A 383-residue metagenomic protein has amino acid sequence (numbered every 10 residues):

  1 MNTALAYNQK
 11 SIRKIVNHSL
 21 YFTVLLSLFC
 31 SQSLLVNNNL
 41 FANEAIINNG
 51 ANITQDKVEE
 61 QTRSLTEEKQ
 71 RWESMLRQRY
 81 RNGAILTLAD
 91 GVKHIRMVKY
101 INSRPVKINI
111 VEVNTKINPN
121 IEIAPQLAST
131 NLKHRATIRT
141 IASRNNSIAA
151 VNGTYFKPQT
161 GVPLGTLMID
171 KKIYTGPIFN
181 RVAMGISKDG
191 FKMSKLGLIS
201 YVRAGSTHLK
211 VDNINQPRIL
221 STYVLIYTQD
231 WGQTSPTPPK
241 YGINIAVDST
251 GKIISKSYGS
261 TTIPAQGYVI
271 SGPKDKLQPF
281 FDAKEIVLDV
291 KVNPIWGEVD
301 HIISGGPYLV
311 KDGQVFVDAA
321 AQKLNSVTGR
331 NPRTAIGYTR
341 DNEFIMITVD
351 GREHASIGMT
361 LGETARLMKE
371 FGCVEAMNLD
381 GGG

Functional and structural regions predicted by a protein language model:
L5-T23: Bacterial N-terminal signal peptides that target proteins for export
N17-L20, Q32-G383: Gly/Ser/Thr/Pro-rich low-complexity, intrinsically disordered segments
L25-S27: Hydrophobic membrane-insertion alpha-helices, especially the h-region of bacterial N-terminal signal peptides
